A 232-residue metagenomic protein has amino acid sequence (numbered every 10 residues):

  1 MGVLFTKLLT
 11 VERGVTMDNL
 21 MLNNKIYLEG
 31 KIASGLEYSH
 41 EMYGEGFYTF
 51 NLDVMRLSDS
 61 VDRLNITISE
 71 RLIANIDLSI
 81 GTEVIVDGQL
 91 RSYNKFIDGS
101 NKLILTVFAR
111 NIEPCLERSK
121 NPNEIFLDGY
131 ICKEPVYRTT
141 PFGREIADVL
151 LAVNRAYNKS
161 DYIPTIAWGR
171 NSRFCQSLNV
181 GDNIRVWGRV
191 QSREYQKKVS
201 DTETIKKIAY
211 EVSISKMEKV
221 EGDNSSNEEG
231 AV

Functional and structural regions predicted by a protein language model:
F5-V232: Single-stranded nucleic acid-binding surfaces, predominantly the OB-fold ssDNA-binding core
